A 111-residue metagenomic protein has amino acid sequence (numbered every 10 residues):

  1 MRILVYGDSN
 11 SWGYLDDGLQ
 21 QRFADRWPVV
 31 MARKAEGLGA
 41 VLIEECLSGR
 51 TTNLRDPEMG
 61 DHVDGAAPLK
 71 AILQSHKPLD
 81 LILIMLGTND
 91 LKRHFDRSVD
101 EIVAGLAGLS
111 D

Functional and structural regions predicted by a protein language model:
M1-L47, N53-E58, A71-H76, I82: Serine-esterase "nucleophile elbow" of acetyl-processing enzymes
V30, E36-L38, G60-D111: Alpha-helical cap/lid subdomain in secreted, periplasmic, or secretory-pathway luminal O-acyl-processing enzymes
T51-T52, T88: Residue-identity detector for threonine
